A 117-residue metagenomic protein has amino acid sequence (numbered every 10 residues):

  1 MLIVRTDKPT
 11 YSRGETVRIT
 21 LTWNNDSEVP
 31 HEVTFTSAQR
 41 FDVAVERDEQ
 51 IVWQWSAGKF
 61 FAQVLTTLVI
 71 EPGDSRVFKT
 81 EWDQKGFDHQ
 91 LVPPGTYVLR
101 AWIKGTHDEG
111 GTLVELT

Functional and structural regions predicted by a protein language model:
M1-L2, T112: Residue-level marker of intrinsically disordered, low-complexity segments enriched for small/polar residues
L2-V4, P9-W82, G86-F87, T96-H107: Contiguous segments within soluble domain cores/interaction surfaces
H107-T117: Short beta-strand elements
